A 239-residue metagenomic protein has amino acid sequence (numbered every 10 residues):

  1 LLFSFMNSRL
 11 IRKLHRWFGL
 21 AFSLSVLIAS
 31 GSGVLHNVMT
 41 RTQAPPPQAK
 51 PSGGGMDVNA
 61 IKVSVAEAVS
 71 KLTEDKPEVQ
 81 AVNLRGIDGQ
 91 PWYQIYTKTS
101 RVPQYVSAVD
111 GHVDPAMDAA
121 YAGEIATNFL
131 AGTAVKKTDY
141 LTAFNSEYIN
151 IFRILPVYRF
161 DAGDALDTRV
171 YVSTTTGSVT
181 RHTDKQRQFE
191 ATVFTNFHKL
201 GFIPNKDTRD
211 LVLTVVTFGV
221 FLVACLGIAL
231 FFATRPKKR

Functional and structural regions predicted by a protein language model:
L1-L2: Leucine-biased recognition of intrinsically disordered, low-complexity hydrophobic segments
F5-R239: Conserved histidines in hydrophobic membrane contexts and catalytic metal-binding motifs
